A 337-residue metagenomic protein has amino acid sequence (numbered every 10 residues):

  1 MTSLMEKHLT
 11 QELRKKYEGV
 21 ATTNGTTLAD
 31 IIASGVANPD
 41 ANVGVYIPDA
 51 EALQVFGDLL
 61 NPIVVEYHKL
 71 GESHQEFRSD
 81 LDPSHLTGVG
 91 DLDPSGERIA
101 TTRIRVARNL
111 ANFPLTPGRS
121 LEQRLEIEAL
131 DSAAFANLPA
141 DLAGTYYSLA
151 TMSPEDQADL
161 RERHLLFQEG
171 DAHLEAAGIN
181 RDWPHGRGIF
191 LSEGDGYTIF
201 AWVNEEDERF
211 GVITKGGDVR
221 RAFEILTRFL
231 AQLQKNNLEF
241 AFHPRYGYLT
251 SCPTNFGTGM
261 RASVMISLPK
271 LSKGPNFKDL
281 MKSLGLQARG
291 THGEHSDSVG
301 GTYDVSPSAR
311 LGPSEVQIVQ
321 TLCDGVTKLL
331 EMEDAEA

Functional and structural regions predicted by a protein language model:
M1-R245, C252-F256, M260-R261, S272-A337: Long, Pro/Ser/Thr-rich low-complexity/intrinsically disordered regulatory tracts in eukaryotic proteins
A262-L268: Short glycine-/aliphatic-rich beta-strand segments at the starts of folded cytosolic domains
